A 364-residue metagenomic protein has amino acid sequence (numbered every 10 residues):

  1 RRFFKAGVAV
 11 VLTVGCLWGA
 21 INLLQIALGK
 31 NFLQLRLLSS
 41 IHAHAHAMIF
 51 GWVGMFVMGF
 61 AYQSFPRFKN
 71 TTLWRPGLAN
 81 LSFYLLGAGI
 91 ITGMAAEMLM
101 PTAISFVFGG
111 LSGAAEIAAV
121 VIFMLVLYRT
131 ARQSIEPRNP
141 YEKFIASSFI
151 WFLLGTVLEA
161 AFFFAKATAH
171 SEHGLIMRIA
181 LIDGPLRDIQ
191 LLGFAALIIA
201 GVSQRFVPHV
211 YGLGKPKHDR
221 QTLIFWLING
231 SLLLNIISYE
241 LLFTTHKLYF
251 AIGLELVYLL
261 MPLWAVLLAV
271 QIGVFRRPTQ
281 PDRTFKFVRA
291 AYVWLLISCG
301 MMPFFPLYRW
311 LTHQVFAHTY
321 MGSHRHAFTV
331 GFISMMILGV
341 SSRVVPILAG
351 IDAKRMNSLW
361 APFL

Functional and structural regions predicted by a protein language model:
R1-L364: Hydrophobic alpha-helical transmembrane segments of multi-pass integral membrane proteins
